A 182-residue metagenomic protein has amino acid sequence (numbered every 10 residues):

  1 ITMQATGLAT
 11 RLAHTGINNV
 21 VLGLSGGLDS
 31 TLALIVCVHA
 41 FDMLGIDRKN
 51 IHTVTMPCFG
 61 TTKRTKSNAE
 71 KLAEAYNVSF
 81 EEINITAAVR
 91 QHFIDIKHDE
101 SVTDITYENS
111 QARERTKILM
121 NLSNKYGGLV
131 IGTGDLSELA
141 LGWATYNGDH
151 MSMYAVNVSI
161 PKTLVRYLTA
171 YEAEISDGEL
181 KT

Functional and structural regions predicted by a protein language model:
I1-V21, H39-K49: RNA-binding accessory domains that recognize and position tRNA/RNA substrates
T10-R11, T15, L28-A33, T62: C-terminal non-catalytic alpha-helical accessory regions
T15-L24, T53-T55, D99-I105, D149-M153: Glycine- and acidic
I17-S30, T86-V89, D135-S137: A glycine-rich phosphate-binding loop feature that marks nucleotide/adenosyl-phosphate handling sites
N19-V21, N50-H52, S79, G127-V130: Beta-sheet entry/capping signal
L24-C37, T65-N68, D95-K97, T145-G148: Short glycine/threonine-rich loop-to-helix capping motif typified by GTGT followed within a few residues by an Asp-Pro
F41, Y76, E100-G178: Active-site adenylate/phosphate-handling loop in enzymes that bind or generate adenylated species
I46, N50-T106, A112, E138 (+1 more regions): A conserved beta-strand->alpha-helix junction
